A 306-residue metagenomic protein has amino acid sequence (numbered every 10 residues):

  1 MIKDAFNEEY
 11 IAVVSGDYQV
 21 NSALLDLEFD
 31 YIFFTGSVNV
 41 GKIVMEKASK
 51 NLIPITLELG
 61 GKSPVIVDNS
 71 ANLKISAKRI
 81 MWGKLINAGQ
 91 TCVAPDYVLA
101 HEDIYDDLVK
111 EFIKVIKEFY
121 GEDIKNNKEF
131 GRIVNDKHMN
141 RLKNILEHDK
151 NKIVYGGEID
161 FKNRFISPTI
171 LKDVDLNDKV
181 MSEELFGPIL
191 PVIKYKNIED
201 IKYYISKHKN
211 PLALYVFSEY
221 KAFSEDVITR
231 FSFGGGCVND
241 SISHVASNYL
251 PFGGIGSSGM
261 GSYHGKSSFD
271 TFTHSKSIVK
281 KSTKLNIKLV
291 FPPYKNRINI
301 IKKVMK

Functional and structural regions predicted by a protein language model:
M1-Q19: PLP-dependent aminotransferase-like
A5, L25-Y31, S206-L212: Short, surface-exposed connector motifs at secondary-structure boundaries
S15-A23, L27-E28, G36-I43: Beta-loop-alpha module in the N-terminal Rossmann-like domain of NAD(P)-dependent dehydrogenases, especially those
D17-V20, G61, K196-I198: Short helix-initiation/N-cap motifs at beta->coil->alpha
N21-L25, A77, K202, E225: Short hydrophobic/charged patches on amphipathic alpha-helices used for structural packing and interfaces
L25-D26, V44-K47, K110-E111, I228-T229 (+1 more regions): Short amphipathic alpha-helical segments
Y31, N39-D175, V238, I300-I301 (+1 more regions): ALDH superfamily catalytic-core signature
I66, I166-K306: Conserved C-terminal structural/oligomerization subdomain of aldehyde/semialdehyde dehydrogenase
